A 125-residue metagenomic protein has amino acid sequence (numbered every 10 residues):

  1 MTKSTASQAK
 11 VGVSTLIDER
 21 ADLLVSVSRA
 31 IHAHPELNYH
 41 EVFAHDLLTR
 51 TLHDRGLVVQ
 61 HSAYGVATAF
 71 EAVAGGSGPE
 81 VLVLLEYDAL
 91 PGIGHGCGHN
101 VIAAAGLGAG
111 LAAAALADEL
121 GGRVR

Functional and structural regions predicted by a protein language model:
K3-R125: Acidic/His- and Gly-rich active-site-bordering loop/insert found across diverse amide/peptide-bond hydrolases
